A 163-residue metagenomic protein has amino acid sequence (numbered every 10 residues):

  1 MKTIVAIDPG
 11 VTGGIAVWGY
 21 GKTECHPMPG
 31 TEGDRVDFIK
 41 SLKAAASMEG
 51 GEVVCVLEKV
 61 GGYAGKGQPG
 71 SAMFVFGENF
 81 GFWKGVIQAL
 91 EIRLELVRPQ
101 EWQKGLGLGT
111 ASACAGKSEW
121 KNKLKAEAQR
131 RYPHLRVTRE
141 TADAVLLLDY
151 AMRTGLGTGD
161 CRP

Functional and structural regions predicted by a protein language model:
M1-P163: Phosphate- and other anionic-substrate recognition elements at nucleic-acid/protein interfaces
